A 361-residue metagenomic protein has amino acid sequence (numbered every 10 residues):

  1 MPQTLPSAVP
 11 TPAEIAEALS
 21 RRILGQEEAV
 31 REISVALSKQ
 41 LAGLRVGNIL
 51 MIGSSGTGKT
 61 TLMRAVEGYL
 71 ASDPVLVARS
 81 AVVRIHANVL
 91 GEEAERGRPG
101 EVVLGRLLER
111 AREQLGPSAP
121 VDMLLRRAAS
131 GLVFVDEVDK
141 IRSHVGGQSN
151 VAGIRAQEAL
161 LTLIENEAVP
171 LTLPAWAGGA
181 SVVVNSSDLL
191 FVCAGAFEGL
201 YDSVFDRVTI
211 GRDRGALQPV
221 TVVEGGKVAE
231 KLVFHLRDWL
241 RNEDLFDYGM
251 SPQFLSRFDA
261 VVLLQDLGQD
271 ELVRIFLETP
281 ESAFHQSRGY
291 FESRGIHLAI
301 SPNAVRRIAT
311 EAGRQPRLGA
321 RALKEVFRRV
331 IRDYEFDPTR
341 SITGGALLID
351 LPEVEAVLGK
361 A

Functional and structural regions predicted by a protein language model:
M1-V9: Interdomain "pre-motor" coupling segment immediately N-terminal to P-loop NTPase/helicase cores
V9-N48: Pre-Walker A (pre-P-loop) alpha-helix and adjacent loop at the N terminus of AAA/AAA+ ATPase modules, a conserved
P12-S20, I141-R142, G289-R314: Short conserved motifs of the RecA-like P-loop NTPase core
L41-I85: Walker A/P-loop
I52, T61-P74, G91, E109-D122 (+2 more regions): Canonical AAA+ ATPase core
T61-R64, V192, S203, I210-L217 (+1 more regions): C-terminal engagement/docking regions of AAA+ P-loop ATPases
V83, V133-D136, V262: Hydrophobic positions in the central parallel beta-sheet of the AAA+
R84-E92: A short hydrophobic beta-strand->loop->alpha-helix junction that borders the nucleotide-binding pocket of P-loop NTPases
